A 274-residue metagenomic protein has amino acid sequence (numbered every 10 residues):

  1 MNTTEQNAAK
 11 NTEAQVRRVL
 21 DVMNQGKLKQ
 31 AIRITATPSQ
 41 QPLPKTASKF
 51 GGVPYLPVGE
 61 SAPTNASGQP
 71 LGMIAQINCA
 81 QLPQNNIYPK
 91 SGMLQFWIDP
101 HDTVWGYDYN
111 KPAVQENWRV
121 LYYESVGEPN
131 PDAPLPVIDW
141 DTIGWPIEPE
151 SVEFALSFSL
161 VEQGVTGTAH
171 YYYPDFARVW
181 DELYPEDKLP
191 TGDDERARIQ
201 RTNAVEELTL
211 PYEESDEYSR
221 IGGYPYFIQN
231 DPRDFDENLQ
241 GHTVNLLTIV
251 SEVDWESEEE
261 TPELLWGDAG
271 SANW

Functional and structural regions predicted by a protein language model:
M1-N273: Preference for intrinsically disordered or flexible, low-complexity segments and adjacent hinge/connector residues
